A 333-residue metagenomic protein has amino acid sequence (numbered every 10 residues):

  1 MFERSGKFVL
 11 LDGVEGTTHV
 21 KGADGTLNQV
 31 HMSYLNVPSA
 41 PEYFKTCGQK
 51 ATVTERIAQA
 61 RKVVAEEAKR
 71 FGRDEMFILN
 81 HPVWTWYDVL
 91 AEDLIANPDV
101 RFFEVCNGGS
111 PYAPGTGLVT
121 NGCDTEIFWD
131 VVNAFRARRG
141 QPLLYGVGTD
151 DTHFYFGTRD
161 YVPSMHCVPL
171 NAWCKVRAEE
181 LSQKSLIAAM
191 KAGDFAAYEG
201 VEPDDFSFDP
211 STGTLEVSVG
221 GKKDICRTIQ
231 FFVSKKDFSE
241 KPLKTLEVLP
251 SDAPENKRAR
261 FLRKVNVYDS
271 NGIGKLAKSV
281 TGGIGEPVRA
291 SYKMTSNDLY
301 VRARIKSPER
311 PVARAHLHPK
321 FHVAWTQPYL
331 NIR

Functional and structural regions predicted by a protein language model:
M1-P82, Y87-V89, N107-G108, A113 (+5 more regions): A metal-dependent hydrolase metal-coordination microenvironment
F2-R4, E92-D99, A134: Short, surface-exposed basic-aromatic patches at helix termini and helix-loop junctions that form
L27-V30, N97-V100, P169-N171: Short, solvent-exposed loop/turn segments at the edges of secondary structure
S39-K45, A96-P114, W173-Q183: Acidic, His- and aromatic-enriched active-site or binding-groove loops in soluble protein domains that engage sugars
G72-D74, N97-V100, L143, D298-Y300: A general structural motif
I78-H81, F102-N107, C167-N171: Active-site core of metal-dependent hydrolases
D124-F135, D160: Functionally critical loop-and-helix segments that line ligand-binding/catalytic clefts of soluble enzyme domains
R136-G146, D150-R333: C-terminal functional module detector
